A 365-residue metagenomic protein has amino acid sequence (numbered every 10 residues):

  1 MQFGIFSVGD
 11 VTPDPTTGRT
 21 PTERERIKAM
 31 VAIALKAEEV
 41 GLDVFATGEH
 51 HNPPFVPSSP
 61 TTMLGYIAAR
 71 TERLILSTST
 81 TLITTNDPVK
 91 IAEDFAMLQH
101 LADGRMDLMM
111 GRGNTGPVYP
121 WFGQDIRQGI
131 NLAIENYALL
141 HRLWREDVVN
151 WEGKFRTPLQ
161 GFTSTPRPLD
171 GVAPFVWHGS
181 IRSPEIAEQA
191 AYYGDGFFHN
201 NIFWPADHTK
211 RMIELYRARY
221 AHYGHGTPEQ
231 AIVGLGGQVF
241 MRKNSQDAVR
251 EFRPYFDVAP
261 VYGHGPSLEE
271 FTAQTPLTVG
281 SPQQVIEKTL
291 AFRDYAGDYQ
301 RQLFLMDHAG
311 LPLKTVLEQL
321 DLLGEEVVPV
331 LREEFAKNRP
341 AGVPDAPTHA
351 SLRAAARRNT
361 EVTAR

Functional and structural regions predicted by a protein language model:
M1-L76, A173, V343-P344, A354 (+1 more regions): N-terminal beta1-alpha1-beta2 module of alpha/beta enzyme domains
M1-P21, T115-V118, T157-V172, H264-Q274 (+1 more regions): N-terminal small/glycine-rich loop or linker at the start of catalytic domains across soluble metabolic enzymes
F3, G41, E49, I67 (+9 more regions): Conserved, mostly hydrophobic/aromatic
F3-S7, F45-T47, L76-T78, M106-M110 (+4 more regions): Hydrophobic faces of well-ordered beta-strands that scaffold small-molecule active sites in alpha/beta enzyme cores
P13-I27, T81-V89, V172-R182, A273-P282: Active-site mouth loops of central-metabolism enzymes
P15-T16, D87-D195, D207-K210, E214 (+3 more regions): Internal, glycine-rich beta/alpha segment that forms the wall or movable "lid" of small-molecule/cofactor binding
V44-I67, L82, N114, N201-W204 (+1 more regions): Glycine-rich, proline-tolerant flexible connector loops at the mouths of alpha/beta enzymes
E185-A191, T209-R217, A221-Y262: Aromatic-lined glycan-binding groove of carbohydrate-active enzymes
